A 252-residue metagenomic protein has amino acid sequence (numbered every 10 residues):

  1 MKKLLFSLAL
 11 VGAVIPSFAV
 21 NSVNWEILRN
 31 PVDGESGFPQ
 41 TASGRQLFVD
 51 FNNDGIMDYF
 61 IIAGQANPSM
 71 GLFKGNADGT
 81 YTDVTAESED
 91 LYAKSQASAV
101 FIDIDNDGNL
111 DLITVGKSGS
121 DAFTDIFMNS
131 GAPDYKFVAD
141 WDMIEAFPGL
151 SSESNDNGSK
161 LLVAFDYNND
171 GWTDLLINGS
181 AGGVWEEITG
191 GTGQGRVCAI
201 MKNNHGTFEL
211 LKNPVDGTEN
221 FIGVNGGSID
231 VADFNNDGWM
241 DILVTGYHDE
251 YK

Functional and structural regions predicted by a protein language model:
L4-A13: Sec-dependent N-terminal signal peptides
A19-T41, K74-K94, M128-N157, V197 (+1 more regions): Blade-edge motifs of beta-propeller repeat domains
G34-G64: Beta-strand-rich domains and repeat architectures in extracellular enzymes and scaffolds, especially beta-propellers
S43-F51, Q96-N106, G158-N169, N225-N236: Beta-propeller blade termini
G55-I61, G108-T114, G171-I177, G238-M240 (+1 more regions): Glycine-aliphatic tripeptides that mark coil-to-beta-strand junctions in extracellular and membrane proteins
G64-Q65, K117, S180-A181, Y247: Short loop/turn segments immediately following the C-termini of beta-strands
N67-S69, D121-F123, Q194-V197, E250: A detector of repeated loop/turn-to-beta-strand junctions in beta-rich toroidal repeat architectures
G179-G195, H248-K252: Short, conserved, GDST-rich strand-edge loop motifs in beta-rich repeat architectures
